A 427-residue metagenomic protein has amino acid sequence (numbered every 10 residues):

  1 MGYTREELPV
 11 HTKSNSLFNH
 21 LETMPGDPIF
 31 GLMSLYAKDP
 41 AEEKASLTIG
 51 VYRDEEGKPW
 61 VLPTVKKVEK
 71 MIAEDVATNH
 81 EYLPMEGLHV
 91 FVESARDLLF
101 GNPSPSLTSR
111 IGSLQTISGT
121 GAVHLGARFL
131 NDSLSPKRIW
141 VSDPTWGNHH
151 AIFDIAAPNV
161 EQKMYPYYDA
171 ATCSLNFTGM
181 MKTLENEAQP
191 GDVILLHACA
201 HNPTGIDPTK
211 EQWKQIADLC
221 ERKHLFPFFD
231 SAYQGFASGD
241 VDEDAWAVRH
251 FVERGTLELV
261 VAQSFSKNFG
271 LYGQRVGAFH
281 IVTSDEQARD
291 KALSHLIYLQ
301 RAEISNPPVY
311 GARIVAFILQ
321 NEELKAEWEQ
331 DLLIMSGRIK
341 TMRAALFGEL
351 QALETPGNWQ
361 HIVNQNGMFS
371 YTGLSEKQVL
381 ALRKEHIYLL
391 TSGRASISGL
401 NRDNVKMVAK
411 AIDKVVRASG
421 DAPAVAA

Functional and structural regions predicted by a protein language model:
G2-V90, S94-D97, G101, A302 (+3 more regions): N-terminal "arm"/small-domain region of PLP-dependent enzymes with the aminotransferase-like
R5-E7, S94, E253-L332: Conserved core segment of the aminotransferase class I/II
K44-S46, P84, A262, W359-N364 (+2 more regions): Short beta-strand
R53-K58, P203-T204, G270-L271: Short catalytic/ligand-binding loop motif for oxyanion handling, primarily in non-cytosolic enzymes, centered on
E69-H224, Q234-F236, D242-R254, L374-S375 (+1 more regions): Conserved core of the PLP fold type I
W328-E385: Conserved PLP-binding catalytic core of the aspartate aminotransferase-like
